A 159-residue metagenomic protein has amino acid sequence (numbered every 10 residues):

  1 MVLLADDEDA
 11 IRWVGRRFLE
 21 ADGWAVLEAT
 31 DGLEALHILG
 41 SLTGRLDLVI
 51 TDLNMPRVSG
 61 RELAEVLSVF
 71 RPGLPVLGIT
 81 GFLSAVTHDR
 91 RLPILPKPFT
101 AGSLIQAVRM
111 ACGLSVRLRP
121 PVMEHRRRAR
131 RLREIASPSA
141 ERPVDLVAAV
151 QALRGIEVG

Functional and structural regions predicted by a protein language model:
W13-A21: Charged docking surfaces used in two-component/phosphorelay signaling
E28-L48: Acidic, metal-coordinating helix/loop segments flanking the phosphotransfer/catalytic sites of two-component signaling
T30-E34, V58-L63: Acidic catalytic/metal-coordinating carboxylates
D52: Active-site residues of response regulator receiver
M55: Receiver (REC) domain active-site loop signature in two-component systems and cognate sites in sensor histidine kinases
L77-T80: Hydrophobic/aromatic residues positioned on beta-strands within the core alpha/beta folds
F99-C112, R119-P121: C-terminal output helix
L114-G159: CheY-like receiver
